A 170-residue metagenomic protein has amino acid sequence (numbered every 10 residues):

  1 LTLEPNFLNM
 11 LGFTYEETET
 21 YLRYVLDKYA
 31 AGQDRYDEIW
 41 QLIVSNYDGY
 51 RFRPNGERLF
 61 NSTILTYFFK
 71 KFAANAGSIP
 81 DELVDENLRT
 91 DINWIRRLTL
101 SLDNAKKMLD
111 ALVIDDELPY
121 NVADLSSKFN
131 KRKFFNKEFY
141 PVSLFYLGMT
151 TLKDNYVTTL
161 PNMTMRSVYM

Functional and structural regions predicted by a protein language model:
L1-M170: Phosphate-binding site recognition
